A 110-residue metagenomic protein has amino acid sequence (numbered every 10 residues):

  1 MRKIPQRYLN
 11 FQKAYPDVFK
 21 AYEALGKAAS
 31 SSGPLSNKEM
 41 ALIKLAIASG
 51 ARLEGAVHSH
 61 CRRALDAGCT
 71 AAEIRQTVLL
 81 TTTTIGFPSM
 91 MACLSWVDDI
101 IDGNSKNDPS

Functional and structural regions predicted by a protein language model:
M1-M40, D66, A92-S110: Acidic, glycine/proline-rich low-complexity segments that act as flexible tails and inter-domain linkers
Q12, G33, G50-E54, G68 (+1 more regions): Residues at alpha-helix boundaries and short interhelical turns
P16, G55, T70, T83 (+1 more regions): Alpha-helix boundary/capping and short turn/kink residues
Y22, L42-S49, T77-T84: Short alpha-helical scaffolding segments that buttress acidic/His motifs in well-ordered protein cores
A28-S32, S49-G50, A64, T81-T84: Alpha-helix C-capping/helix-to-loop hinge sites
A51-L80: Mid-chain, well-packed structural core segment of small domains
R75-I100: C-terminal structural segments of small proteins and small subunits
